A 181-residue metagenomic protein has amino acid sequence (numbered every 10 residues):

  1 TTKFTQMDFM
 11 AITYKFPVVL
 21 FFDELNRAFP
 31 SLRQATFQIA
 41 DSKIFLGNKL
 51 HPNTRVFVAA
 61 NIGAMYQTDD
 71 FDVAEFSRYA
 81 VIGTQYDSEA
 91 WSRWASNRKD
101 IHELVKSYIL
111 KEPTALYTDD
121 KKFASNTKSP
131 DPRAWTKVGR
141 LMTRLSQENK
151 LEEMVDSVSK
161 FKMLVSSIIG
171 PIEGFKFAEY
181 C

Functional and structural regions predicted by a protein language model:
T1-C181: C-terminal regulatory/interaction module of P-loop NTP-utilizing enzymes
